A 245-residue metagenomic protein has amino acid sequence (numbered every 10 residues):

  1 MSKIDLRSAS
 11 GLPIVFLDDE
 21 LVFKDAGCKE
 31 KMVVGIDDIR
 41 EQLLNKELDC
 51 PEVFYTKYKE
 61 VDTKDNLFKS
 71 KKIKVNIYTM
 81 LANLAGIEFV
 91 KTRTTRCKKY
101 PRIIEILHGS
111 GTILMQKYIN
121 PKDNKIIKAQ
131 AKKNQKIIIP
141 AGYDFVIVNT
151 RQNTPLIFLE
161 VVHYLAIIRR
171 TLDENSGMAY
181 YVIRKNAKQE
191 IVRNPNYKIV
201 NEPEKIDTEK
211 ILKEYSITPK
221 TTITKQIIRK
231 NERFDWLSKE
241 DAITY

Functional and structural regions predicted by a protein language model:
M1-A131, N149-Y245: Active-site region of the double-stranded beta-helix
Q135-I137, A141-V146: Histidine-centered metal-chelating micro-motifs
